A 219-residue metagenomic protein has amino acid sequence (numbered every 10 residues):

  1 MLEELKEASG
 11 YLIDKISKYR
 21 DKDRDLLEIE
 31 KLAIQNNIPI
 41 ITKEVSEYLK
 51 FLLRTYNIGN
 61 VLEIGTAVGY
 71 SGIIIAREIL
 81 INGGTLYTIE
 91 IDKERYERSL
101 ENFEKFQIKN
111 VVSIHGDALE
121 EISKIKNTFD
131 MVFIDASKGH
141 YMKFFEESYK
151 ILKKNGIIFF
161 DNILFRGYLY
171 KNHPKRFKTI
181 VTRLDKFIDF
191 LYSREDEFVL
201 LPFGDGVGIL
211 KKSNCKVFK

Functional and structural regions predicted by a protein language model:
M1-M131, K138-F159, I163-K219: A short alpha-helical cap/connector motif
